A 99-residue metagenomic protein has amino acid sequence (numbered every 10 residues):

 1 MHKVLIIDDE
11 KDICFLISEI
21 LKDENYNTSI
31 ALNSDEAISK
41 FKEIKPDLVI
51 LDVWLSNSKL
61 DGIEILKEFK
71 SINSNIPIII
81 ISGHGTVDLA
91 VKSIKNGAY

Functional and structural regions predicted by a protein language model:
H2, K45-D47, S71-P77: His-Asp phosphorelay/catalytic-motif detector in bacterial-type signaling
I7-D8, A31, V49: Conserved sequence signature across two-component system core domains
K11-S29: Two-component/phosphorelay signaling modules centered on CheY-like receiver
N25-S34, K40: Short hydrophobic/Thr-rich beta-strand motif most characteristic of the beta2 strand and flanking loop of CheY-like
S39, W54, D61-N75, K92: Short amphipathic alpha-helix used as the core "switch/output" element in two-component signaling
I44-I50, L55: Active-site beta3 strand of CheY-like receiver
